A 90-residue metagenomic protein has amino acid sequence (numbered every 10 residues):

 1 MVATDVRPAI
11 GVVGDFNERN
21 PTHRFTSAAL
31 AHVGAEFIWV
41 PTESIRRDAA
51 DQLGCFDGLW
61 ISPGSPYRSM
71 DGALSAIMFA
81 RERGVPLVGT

Functional and structural regions predicted by a protein language model:
M1-T90: N-terminal beta1-alpha1 cap of cysteine-dependent amidohydrolase-like domains
